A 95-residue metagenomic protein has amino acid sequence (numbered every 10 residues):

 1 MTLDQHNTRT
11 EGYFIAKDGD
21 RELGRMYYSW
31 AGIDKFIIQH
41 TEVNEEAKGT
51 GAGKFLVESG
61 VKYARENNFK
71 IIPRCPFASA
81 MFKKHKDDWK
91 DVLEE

Functional and structural regions predicted by a protein language model:
M1-Y13: Active-site rim helix/loop that mediates acceptor-substrate recognition in acyltransferases
H6, S29-A31: Short beta-strand micro-motifs enriched in acidic
G12-L23: Conserved beta-hairpin
R21-S29, I37: Conserved beta-strand in the GNAT
D34-E45: Conserved acetyl-CoA binding element of GNAT-fold acetyltransferases
A47, G51-L56: Conserved acetyl-CoA pyrophosphate-binding loop and the N-cap/start of the following alpha-helix in GNAT-like
G60: Aromatic/hydrophobic pocket-lining residues that form π-stacking "cages" and hydrophobic walls in ligand
Y63-E95: C-terminal structural segments of small proteins and small subunits
